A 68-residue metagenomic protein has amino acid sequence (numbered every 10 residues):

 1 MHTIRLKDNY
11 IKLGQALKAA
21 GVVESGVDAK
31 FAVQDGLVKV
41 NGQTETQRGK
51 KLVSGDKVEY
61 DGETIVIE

Functional and structural regions predicted by a protein language model:
M1-I11: A detector for short, charged/polar N-terminal pre-domain segments
H2-T3, K57-E68: A positively charged, amphipathic N-terminal helix/segment that binds anionic biomolecules
N9-S54: A basic, amphipathic helix-loop patch mediating RNA/tRNA/ribosome contacts
